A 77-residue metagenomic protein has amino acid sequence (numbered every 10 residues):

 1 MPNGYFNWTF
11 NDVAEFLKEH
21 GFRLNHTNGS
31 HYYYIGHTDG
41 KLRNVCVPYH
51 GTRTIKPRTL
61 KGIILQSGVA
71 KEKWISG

Functional and structural regions predicted by a protein language model:
M1-N28, I35-G77: Basic nucleic-acid-binding interfaces
